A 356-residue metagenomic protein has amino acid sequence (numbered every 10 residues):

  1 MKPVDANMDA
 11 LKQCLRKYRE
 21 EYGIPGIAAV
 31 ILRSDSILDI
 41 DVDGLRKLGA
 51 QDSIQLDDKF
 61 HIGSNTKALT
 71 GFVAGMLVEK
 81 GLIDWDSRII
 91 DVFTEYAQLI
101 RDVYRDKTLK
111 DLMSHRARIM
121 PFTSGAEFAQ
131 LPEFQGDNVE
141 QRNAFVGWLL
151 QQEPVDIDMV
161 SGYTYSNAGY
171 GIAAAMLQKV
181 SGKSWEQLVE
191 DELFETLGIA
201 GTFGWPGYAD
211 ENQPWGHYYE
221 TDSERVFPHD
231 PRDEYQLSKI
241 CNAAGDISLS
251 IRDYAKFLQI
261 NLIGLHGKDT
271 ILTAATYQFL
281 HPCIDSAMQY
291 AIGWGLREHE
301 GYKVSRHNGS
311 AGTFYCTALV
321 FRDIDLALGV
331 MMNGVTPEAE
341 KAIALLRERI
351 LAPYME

Functional and structural regions predicted by a protein language model:
V4-I62, G147, Q151-E153, A352-P353: Short, conserved catalytic-motif segment at the N-terminal edge
N7, L11, I62-T66, T70 (+7 more regions): Hydrophobic (often cysteine-bearing) scaffold residues that line and stabilize catalytic clefts of nucleotide/cofactor
E21-A28, A50-D111, V155-A168, N242-G245 (+1 more regions): Short active-site loop at a secondary-structure junction that contains or immediately precedes the catalytic residue(s)
G26-A28, G312-Y315: Flexible, Gly/Pro-enriched loop and linker segments at secondary-structure and domain junctions
S36, D43-K47, R101-S310: Short, surface-exposed loop or secondary-structure junction motifs that flank catalytic or metal-binding residues
A50-D52, K268, Y315-L319, E338-A344: A short, polar/proline- and glycine-enriched secondary-structure boundary/capping micro-motif
E300, M331-E356: Short, gly/Ser/Thr-rich active-site loops of penicillin-recognizing serine hydrolases
R306, C316-G334: Short, well-ordered beta-strand elements
